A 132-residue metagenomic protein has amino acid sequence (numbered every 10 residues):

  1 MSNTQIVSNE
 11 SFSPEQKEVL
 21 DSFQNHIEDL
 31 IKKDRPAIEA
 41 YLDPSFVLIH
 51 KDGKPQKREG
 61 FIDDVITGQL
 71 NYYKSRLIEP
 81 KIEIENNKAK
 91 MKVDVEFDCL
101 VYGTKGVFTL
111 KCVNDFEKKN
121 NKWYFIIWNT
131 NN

Functional and structural regions predicted by a protein language model:
M1-P44, I84: Short, low-complexity N-terminal intrinsically disordered segments enriched in polar/charged residues
H26, F61, L77-E83, K111-E117: Hydrophobic/aromatic beta-strand elements that line small-molecule binding cavities or substrate pockets in beta-rich
E39-R76: Short solvent-exposed beta->alpha transition segments
L42, V95-F97, N129: Short beta-strand segments enriched in hydrophobic/aromatic residues within well-folded beta-rich domains
D52-G53, Y102-G106: Short, solvent-exposed loop/turn segments at secondary-structure boundaries
V65-T104: Surface-exposed, charged secondary-structure patches
T109-N132: Short beta-strand edge/turn micro-motifs at domain boundaries
